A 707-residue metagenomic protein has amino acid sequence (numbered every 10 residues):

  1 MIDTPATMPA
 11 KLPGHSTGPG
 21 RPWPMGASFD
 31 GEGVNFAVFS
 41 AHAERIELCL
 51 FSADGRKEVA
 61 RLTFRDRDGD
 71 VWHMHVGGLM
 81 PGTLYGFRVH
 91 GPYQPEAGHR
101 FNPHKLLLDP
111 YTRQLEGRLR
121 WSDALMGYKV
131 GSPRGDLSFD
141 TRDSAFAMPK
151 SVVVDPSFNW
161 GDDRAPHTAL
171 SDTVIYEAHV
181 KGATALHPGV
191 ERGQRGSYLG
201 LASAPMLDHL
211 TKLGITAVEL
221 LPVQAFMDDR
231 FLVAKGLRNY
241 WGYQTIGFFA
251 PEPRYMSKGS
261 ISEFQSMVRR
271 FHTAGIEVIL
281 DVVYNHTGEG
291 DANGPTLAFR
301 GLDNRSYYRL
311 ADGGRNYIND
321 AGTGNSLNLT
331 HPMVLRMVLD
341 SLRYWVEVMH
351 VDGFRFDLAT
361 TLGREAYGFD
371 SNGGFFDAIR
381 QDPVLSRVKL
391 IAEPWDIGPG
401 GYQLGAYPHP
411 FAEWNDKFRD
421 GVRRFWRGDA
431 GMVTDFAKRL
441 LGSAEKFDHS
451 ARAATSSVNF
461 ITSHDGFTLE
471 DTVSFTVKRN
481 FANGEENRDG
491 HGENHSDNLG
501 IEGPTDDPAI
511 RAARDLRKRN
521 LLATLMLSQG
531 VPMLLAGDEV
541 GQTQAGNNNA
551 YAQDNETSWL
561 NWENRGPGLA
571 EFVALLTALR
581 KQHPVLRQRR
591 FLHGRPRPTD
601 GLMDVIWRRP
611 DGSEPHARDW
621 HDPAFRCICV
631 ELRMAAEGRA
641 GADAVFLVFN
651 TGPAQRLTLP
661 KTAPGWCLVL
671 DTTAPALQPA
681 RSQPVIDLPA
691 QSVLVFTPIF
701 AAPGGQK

Functional and structural regions predicted by a protein language model:
M1-Y176, K181, L210, T505 (+3 more regions): Carbohydrate-interacting/catalytic domains
V38, F87, A178, L220 (+9 more regions): Conserved, mostly hydrophobic/aromatic
S40, D66, G78-M80, G91 (+20 more regions): Short, flexible loop/turn elements at secondary-structure junctions
R61, P188-A204, F475-N480, A676-I686: Short, polar loop/linker segments at the starts of domains and inter-domain junctions
Q94-G98, T184-L186, F226-R230, H286-E289 (+5 more regions): Short catalytic/ligand-binding loop motif for oxyanion handling, primarily in non-cytosolic enzymes, centered on
V174-Y176, V218, V278-L280, F354 (+2 more regions): Hydrophobic faces of well-ordered beta-strands that scaffold small-molecule active sites in alpha/beta enzyme cores
H179-V351, R355-Q381, K446: Substrate-binding/active-site clefts of carbohydrate-active enzymes
E365, S371-A536, G541, N549-Q553 (+7 more regions): Conserved alpha/beta catalytic core and glycan-binding cleft of carbohydrate-active enzymes
